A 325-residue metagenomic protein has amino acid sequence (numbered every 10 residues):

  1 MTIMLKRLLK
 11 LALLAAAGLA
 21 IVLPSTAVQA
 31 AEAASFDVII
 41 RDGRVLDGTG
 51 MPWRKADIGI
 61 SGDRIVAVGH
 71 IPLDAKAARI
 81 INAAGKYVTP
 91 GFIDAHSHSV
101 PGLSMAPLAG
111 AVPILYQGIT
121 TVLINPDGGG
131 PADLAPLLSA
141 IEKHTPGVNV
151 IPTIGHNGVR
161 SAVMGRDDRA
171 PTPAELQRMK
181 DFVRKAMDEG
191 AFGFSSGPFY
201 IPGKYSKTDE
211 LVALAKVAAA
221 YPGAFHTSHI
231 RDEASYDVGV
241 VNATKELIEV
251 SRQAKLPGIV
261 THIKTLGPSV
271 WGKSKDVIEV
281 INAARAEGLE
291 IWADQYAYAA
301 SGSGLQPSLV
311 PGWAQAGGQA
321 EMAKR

Functional and structural regions predicted by a protein language model:
M1-R7: N-terminal secretory signal peptides that target proteins for export/translocation
L11-P24: Bacterial N-terminal signal peptides
L23-E32: Signal peptide processing junction and immediate N-terminal pro/mature segment of secreted/exported proteins
E32-I39, V45-P90: Histidine-rich, glycine-flanked metal-binding segment
A83-V88, F92-S99, M105-S196, Y221-G223 (+3 more regions): Divalent-metal coordination cores built from histidine and acidic residues
L134-E142, N157-T172, F182, P198-I201 (+3 more regions): Polyanionic/metal-chelating signatures
P136-S139, D181, D209-A220, N242-E249 (+1 more regions): Alpha-helical scaffolding segments of alpha/beta enzyme cores, especially the outer helices of TIM-barrel or partial
H144-V150, T208-T227, Q253-A254: Alpha-helix-loop-beta-strand connector modules within alpha/beta enzyme cores
